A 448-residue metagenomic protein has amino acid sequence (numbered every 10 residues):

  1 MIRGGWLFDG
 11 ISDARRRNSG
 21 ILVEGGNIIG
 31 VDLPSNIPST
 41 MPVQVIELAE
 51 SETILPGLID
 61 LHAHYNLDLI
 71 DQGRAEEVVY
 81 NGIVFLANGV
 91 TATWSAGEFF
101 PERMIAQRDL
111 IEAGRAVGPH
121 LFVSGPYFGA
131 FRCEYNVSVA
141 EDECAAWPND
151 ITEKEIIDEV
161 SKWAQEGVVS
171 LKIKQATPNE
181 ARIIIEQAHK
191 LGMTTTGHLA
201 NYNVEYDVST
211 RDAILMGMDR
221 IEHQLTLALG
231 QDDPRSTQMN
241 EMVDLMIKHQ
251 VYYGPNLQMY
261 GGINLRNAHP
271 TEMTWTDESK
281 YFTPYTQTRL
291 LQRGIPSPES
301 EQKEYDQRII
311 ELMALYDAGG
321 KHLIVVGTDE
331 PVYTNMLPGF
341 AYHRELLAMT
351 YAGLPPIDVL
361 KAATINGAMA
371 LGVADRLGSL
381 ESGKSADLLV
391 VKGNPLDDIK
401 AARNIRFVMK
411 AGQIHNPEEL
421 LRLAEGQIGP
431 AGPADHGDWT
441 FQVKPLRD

Functional and structural regions predicted by a protein language model:
M1, L7, I11-L55: Histidine-rich, glycine-flanked metal-binding segment
I2, P38-V79, I83-L86, T91 (+1 more regions): Replace "His-x-His-based motif
L7-G20, L33-N36, L337, P355-L360 (+1 more regions): Acidic, glycine-enriched loop/beta-strand segments at the rims of small-molecule binding/catalytic pockets
A63-E76, N136-E155, T196-E205: Active-site mouth loops of central-metabolism enzymes
L69-V117, A145-V169: Alpha-helical scaffold segments that flank or form the walls of functional sites
N81-E102, P119-P126, A164-A176, I185 (+4 more regions): Divalent metal-dependent hydrolysis catalytic cores, especially in the metallo-beta-lactamase
R108-E112, A181-T196, I247, M313-D317: Surface-exposed amphipathic alpha-helices with a cationic face
I156-A176, L227-A352, E425-Q427, A431-G432 (+1 more regions): Active-site neighborhoods of metal-dependent hydrolases
